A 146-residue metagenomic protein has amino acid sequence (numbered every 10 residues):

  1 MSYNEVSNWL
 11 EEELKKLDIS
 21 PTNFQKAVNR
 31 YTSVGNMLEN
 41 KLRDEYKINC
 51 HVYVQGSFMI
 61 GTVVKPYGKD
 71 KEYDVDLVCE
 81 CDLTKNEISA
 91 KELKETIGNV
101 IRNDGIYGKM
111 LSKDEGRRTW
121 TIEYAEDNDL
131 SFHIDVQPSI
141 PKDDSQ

Functional and structural regions predicted by a protein language model:
M1-E72, L83-E92, T119: N-terminal regions immediately upstream of nucleotidyltransferase
L38-L42, I60, K94-Q146: Conserved catalytic core of two-metal-ion nucleotidyltransferases
D76: Glycine- and aspartate-rich repeat motifs characteristic of hemolysin/RTX-like Ca2+-binding segments in secreted
